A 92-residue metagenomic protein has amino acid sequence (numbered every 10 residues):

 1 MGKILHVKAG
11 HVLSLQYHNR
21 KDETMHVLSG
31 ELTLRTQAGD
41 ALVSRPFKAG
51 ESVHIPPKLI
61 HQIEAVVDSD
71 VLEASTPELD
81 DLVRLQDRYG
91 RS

Functional and structural regions predicted by a protein language model:
M1-K21: A short glycine-rich, His/Asp/Glu-containing loop-to-beta-strand
R20-A38: Glycine- and acidic-residue-biased ligand/ion/polar-headgroup-sensing regions
A38-K58: Short acidic-glycine-tyrosine-enriched beta hairpin
E64-S92: Double-stranded beta-helix
